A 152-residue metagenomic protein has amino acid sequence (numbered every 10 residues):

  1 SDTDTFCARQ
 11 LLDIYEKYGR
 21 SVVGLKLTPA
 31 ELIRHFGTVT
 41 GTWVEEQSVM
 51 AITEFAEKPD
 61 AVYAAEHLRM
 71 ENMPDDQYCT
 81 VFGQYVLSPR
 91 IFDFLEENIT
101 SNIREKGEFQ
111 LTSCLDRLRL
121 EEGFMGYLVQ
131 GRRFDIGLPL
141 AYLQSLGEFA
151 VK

Functional and structural regions predicted by a protein language model:
S1-W43, L95-E96: Conserved beta-loop-beta/alpha segment of the NTase-like Rossmann-fold superfamily that binds/positions NTPs
E16-S21, M50, E121-E122: Short coil/turn connectors at secondary-structure junctions
G41-W43, S48, F55-K58, Y63-K152: Conserved alpha/beta core of the MobA/IspD/sugar-nucleotide pyrophosphorylase nucleotidyltransferase superfamily
